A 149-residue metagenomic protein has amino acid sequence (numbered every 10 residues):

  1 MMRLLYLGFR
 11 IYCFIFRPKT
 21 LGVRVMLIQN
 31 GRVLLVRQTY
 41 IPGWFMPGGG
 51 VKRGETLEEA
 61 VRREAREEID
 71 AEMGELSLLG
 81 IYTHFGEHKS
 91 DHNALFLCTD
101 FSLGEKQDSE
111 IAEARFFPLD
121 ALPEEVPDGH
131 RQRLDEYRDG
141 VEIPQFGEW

Functional and structural regions predicted by a protein language model:
M1-R24: Acidic, metal-coordinating catalytic segment for phosphate/diphosphate chemistry, firing primarily on the Nudix
Q29: A cytosolic small-molecule/anion-sensing beta-strand core signal
Q38: Short loop/turn segments immediately following the C-termini of beta-strands
I41-G43: Short, surface-exposed beta-strand-loop junctions and turns on beta-sheet-rich folds
F45-G48: A short gly/proline-enriched turn/hairpin at secondary-structure junctions
V51-G74, T83-Y137, Q145-W149: Unchanged
